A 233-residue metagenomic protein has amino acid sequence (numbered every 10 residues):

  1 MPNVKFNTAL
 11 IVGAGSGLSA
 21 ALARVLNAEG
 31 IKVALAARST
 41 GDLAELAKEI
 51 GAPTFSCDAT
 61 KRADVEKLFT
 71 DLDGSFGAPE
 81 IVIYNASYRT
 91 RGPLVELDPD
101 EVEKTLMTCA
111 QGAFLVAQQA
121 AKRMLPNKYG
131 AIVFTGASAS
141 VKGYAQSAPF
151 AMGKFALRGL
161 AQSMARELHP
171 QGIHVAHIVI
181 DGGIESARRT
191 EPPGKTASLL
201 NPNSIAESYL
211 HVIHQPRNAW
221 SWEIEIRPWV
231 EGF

Functional and structural regions predicted by a protein language model:
G15-S16: Conserved glycine-rich cofactor-binding loop
E29-A44: Conserved glycine-rich Rossmann-like NAD(P)H-binding loop of the short-chain dehydrogenase/reductase
S56-L68, P99: The beta1-alpha1 cofactor-binding region of Rossmann-like NAD(H)/NADP(H)-dependent oxidoreductases
P93-L94, E101-L106: Substrate-binding pocket helix/loop in short-chain dehydrogenase/reductase
A117-Q118, Q162: A short, exposed helix-loop element centered on a Lys and neighboring polar residues
A131-A156, A161-Q162, R166-H169, I184: Catalytic loop of short-chain dehydrogenase/reductase
P170-E185, E191-F233: C-terminal helical subdomain
